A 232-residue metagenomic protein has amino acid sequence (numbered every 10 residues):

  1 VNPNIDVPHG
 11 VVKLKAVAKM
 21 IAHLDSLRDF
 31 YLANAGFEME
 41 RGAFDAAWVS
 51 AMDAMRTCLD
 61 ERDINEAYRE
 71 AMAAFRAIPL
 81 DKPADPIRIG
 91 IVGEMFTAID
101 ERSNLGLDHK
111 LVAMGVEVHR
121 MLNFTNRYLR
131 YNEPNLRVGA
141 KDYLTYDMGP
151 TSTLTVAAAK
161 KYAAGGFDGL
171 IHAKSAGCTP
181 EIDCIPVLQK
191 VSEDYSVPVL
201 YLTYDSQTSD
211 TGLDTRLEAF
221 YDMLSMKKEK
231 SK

Functional and structural regions predicted by a protein language model:
V1-K232: An N-terminal assembly and electron-transfer interface module characteristic of large anaerobic redox and radical
